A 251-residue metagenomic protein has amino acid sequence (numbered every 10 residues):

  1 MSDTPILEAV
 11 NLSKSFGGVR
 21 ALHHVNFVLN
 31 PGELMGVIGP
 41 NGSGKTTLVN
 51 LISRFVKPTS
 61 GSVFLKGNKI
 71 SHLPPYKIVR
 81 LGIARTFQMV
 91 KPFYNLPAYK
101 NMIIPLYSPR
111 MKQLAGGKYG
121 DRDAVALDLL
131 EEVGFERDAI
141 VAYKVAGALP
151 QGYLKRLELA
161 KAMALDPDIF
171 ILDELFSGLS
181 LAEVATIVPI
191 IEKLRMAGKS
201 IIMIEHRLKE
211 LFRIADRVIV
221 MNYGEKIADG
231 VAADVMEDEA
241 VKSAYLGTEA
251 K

Functional and structural regions predicted by a protein language model:
S2-K251: Glycine-rich phosphate-binding loops of nucleotide-dependent enzymes
